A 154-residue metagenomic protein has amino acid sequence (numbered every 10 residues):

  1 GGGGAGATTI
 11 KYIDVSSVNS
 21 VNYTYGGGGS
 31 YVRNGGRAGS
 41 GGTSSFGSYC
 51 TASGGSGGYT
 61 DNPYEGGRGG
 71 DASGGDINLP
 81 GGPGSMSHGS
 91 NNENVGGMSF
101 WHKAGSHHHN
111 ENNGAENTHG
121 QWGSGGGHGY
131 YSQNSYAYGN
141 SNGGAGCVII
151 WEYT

Functional and structural regions predicted by a protein language model:
G1-S48, S73, G127-I149: Glycine-rich strand-loop-strand elements at beta-sheet edges
Y12-D14, W101, H108, C147-T154: Enriched but not universal
T51-T118: Acidic, glycine-rich loop-and-strand cores that form catalytic or ligand-binding grooves in diverse globular domains
S56, G126, T154: A broadly conserved detector of short glycine/acidic/proline-rich loop/turn motifs that flank catalytic sites and bind
W101-H102, Q121-G125, N140, I149-E152: Beta-strand-rich, repetitive solenoid scaffolds
N112-Y130: Short cationic/low-complexity microdomains
